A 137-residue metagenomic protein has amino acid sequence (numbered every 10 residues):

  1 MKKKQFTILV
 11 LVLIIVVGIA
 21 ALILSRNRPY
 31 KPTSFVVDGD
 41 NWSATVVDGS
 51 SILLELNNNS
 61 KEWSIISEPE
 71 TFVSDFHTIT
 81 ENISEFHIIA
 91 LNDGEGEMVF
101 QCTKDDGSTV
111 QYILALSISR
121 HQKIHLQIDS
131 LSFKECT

Functional and structural regions predicted by a protein language model:
M1-I15: N-terminal Sec-pathway targeting helices
K2-Q5, I19-T137: Extracytoplasmic soluble-region selector
